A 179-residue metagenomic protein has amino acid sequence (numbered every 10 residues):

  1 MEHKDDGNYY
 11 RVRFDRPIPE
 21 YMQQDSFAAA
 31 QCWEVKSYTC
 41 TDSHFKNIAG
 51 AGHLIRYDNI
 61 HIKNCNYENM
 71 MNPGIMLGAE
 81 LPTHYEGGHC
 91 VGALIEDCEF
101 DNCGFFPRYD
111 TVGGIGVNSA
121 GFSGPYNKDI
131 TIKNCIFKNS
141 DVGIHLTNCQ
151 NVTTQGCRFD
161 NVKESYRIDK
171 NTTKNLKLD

Functional and structural regions predicted by a protein language model:
M1-D179: Extracellular parallel beta-helix/beta-solenoid repeat domains
